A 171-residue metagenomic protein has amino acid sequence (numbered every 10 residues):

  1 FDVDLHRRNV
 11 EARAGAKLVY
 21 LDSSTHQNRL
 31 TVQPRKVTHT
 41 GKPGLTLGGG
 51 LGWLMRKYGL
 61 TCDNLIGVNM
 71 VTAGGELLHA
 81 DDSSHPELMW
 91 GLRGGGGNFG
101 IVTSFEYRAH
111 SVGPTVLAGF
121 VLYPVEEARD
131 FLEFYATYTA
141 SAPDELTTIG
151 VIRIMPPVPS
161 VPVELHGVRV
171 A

Functional and structural regions predicted by a protein language model:
F1-T38, G48-D82, S111-E133: N-terminal glycine-rich flavin-associated loop
T31, V68-N69, A73-A171: C-terminal cap/substrate-recognition region of VAO/PCMH-type FAD-linked oxidoreductases
G41-P43: Beta-rich nucleic-acid/ligand-interaction surfaces
